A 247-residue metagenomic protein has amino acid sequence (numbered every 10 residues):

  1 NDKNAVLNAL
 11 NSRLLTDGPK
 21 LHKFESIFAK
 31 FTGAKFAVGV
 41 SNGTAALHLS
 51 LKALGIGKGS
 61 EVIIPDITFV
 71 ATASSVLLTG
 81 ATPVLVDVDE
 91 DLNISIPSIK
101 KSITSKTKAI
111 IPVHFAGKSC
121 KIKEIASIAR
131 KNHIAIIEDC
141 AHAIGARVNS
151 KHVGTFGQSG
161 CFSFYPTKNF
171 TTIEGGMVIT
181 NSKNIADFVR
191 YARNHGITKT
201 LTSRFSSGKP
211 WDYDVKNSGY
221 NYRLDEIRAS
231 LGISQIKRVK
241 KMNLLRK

Functional and structural regions predicted by a protein language model:
N1-L14, P19, D214-K216: N-terminal "arm"/small-domain region of PLP-dependent enzymes with the aminotransferase-like
L14-E61, S75-T79, V84-V86, K151: Phosphate-binding glycine-rich loop
L21-E25, I122, N243, K247: Short C-terminal alpha-helical element
T32, G57, S105, G154-T155 (+2 more regions): Structured loop/turn residues at beta-strand edges in well-structured enzyme cores
K52-C140, R147: PLP-dependent aminotransferase-like
A143-N149, F156-K247: Active-site region of PLP-dependent enzymes
